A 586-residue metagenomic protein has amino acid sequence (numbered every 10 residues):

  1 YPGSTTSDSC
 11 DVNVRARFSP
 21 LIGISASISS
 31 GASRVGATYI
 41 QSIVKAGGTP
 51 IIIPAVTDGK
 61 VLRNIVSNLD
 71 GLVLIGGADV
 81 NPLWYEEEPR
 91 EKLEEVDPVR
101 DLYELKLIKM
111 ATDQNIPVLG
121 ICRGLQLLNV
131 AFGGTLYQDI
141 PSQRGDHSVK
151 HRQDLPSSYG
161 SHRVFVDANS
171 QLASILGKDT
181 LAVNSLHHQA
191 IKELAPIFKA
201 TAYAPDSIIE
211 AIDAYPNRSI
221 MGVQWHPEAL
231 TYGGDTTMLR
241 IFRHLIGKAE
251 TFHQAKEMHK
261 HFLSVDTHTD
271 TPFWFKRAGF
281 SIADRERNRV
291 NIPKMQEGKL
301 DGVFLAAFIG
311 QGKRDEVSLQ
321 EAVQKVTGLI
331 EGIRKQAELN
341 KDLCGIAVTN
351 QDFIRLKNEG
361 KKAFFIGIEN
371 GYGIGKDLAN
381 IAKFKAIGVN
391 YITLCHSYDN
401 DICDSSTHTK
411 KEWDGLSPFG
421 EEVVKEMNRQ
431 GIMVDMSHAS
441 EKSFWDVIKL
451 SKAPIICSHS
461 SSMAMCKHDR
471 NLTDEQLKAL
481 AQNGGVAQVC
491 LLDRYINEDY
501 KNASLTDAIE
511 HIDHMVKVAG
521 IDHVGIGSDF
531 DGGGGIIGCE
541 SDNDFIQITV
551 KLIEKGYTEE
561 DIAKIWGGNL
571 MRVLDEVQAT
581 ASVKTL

Functional and structural regions predicted by a protein language model:
S4-I121, N129-V130, Y137, P141-L176 (+6 more regions): N-terminal beta1-alpha1 cap of cysteine-dependent amidohydrolase-like domains
P20-L21, T49, P117, T135 (+8 more regions): Proline-centered loop/turn at the N-terminus of a beta-strand
G47, N115-I116, G133, K299 (+3 more regions): Glycine-centered short loops/turns at secondary-structure junctions
S185-A190, G222-P227, S264-T271, V389 (+2 more regions): Histidine-centered catalytic micro-motifs
I197, Y215-I220, K357-K361: Beta-strand-turn-beta hairpins that frame and shape the catalytic cleft of phosphate-ester-processing enzymes
I208-Y215, M221, I292, D352 (+1 more regions): Short, surface-exposed beta-strand/loop micro-motifs that present aromatic residues
Q254-K411, K467-I526, F530-L586: N-terminal hydrophobic targeting/anchoring segments and the immediately downstream early-domain regions of hydrolases
G373-G375, A386-R470: Divalent metal-binding pocket/active-site signature
